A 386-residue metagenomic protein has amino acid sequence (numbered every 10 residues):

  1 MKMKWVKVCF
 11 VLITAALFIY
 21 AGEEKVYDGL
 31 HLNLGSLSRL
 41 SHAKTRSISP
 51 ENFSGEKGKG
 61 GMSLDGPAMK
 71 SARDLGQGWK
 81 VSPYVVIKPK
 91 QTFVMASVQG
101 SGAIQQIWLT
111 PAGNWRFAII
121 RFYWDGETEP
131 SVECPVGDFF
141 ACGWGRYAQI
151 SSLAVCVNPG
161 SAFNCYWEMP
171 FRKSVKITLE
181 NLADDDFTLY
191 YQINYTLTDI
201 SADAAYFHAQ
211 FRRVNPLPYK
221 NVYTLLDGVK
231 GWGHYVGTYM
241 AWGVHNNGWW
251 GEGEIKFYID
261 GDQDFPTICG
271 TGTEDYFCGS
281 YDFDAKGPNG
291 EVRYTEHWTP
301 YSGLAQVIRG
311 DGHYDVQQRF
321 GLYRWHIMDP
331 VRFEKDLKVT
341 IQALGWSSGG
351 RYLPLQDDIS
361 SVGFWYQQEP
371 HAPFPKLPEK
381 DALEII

Functional and structural regions predicted by a protein language model:
K2-K4, Y20: Short intrinsically disordered, low-complexity coil segments enriched in acidic
K4-V11: Sec-dependent signal peptide recognition, specifically the positively charged N-region followed immediately by
I13-A21: Hydrophobic h-region of N-terminal signal peptides that target proteins for export in Gram-negative bacteria
G22-I386: Beta-strand-centric surfaces of beta-sandwich/beta-rich domains
